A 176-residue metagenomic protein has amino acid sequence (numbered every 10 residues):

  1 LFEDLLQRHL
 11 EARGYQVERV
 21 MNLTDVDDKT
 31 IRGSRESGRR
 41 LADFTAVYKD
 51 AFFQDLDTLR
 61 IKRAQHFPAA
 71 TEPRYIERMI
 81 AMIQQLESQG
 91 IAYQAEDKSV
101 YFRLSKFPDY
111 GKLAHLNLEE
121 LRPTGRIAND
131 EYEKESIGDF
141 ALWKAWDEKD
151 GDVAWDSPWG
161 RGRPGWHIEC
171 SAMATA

Functional and structural regions predicted by a protein language model:
L1-A176: NTP-dependent nucleotidyl-transfer catalytic core
